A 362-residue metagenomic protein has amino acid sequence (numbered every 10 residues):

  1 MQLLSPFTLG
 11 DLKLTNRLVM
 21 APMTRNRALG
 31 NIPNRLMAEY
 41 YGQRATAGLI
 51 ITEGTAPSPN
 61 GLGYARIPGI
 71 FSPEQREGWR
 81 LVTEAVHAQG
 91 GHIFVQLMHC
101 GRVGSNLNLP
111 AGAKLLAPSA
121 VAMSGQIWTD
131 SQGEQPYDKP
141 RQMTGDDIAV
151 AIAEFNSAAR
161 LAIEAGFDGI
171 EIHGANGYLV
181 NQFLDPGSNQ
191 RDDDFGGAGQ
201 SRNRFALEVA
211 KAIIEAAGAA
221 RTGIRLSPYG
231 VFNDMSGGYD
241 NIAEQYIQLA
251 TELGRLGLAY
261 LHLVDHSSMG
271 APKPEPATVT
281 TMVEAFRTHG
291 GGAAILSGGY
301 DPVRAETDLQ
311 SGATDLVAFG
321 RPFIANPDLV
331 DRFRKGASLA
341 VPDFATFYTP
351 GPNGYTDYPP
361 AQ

Functional and structural regions predicted by a protein language model:
M1-Q362: Flavin-dependent oxidoreductase catalytic cores
